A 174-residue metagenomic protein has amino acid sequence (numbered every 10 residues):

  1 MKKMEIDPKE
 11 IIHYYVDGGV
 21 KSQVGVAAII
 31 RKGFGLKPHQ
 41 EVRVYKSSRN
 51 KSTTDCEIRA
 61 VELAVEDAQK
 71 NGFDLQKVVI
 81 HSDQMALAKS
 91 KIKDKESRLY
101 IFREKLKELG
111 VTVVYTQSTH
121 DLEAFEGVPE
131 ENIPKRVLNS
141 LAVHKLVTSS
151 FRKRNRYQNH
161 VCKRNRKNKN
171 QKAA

Functional and structural regions predicted by a protein language model:
K2-D55, D67: RNase H-like nuclease fold core
E10-I11, D74-K77, V111: Short coil/turn segments at beta-strand junctions that form active-site/ligand-binding loops
H13-Y15, G19-V24, I30, H81-A174: C-terminal functional segments of enzyme domains
P38-V42, V78, R136: Glycine-rich, flexible loop segments associated with nucleotide phosphate handling
T54, I58-E62, E96, Y100: Short, well-ordered alpha-helical segments
I58-D74: Metal-dependent nuclease catalytic cores in nucleic-acid-processing enzymes, especially RNase H-like/related
A60, K77-S82: Glycine-rich repeat segments that build the extracellular carbohydrate-interaction surface of secreted and virion
